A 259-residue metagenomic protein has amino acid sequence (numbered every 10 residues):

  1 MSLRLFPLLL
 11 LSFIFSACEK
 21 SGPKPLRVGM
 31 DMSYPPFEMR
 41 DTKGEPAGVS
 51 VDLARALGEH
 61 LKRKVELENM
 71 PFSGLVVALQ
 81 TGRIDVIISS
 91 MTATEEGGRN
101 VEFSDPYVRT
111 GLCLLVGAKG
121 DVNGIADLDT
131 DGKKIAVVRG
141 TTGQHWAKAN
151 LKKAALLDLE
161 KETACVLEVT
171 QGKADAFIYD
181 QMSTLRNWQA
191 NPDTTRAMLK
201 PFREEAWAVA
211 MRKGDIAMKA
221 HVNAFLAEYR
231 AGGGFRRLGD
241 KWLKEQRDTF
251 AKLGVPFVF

Functional and structural regions predicted by a protein language model:
I14-A17: C-terminal motif of bacterial Sec signal peptides marking the signal peptidase cleavage site
S21-M91, R99, D158, W242: Extracytoplasmic small-molecule ligand-binding "clamshell" domains of the periplasmic binding protein/Venus flytrap
M32, V108-V116, Q181, L185-A227 (+1 more regions): Periplasmic-binding protein-like
R40-T42, A54-K62, D129-D131, G143-E160 (+3 more regions): Ligand-binding cleft/hinge of the Venus flytrap
L57, L79-Q80, L128, V169-T170 (+2 more regions): Hydrophobic residues within well-ordered alpha-helices
S73-V77, S89-N100, A149, T170-Q171 (+1 more regions): A ligand-binding cleft/hinge motif common to bilobed small-molecule-binding domains
V116-K134: Flexible hinge/capping segments at coil-to-helix
T142-L159, A197, A227-F259: Ligand-binding clefts/hinges and TM-proximal coupling segments of bilobed small-molecule sensing domains
